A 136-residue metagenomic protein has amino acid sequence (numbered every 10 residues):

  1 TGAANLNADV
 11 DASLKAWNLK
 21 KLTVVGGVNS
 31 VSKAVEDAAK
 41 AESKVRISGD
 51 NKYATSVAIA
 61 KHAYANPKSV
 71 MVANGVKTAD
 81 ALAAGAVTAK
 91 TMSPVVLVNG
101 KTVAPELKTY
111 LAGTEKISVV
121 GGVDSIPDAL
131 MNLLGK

Functional and structural regions predicted by a protein language model:
T1-K136: Extracellular glycan-binding segments that recognize GlcNAc-based cell-wall polysaccharides
